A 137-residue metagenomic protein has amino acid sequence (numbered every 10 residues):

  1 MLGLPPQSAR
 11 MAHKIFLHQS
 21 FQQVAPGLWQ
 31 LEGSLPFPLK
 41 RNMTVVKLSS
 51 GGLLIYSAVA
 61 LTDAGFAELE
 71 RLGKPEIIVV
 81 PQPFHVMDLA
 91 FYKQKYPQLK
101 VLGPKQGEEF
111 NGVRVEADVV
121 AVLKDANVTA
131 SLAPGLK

Functional and structural regions predicted by a protein language model:
M1-L2, K93: Generic N-terminal simple sequence motifs
L2-A60, R114-K137: Catalytic core of the metallo-beta-lactamase
I55, L61-P104: Active-site metal-binding motif and surrounding structural segment of the metallo-beta-lactamase
F84, G103-E109, A117-V119: Short, polar loop motifs at secondary-structure junctions
M87-D88, E109-G112, V122-L123: Short, well-ordered, mixed-charge alpha-helical segments that flank or form enzyme active sites
P97-Q98, N111-E116: An exposure/low-complexity boundary signal
